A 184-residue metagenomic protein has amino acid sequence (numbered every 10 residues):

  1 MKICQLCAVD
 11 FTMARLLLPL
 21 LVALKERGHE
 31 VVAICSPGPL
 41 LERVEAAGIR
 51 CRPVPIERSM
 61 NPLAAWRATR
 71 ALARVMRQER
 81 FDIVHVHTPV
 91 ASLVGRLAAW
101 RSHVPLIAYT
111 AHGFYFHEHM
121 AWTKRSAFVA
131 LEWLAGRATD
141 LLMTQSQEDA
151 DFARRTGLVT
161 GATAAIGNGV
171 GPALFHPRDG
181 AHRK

Functional and structural regions predicted by a protein language model:
M1-S36, I49: N-terminal subdomain of nucleotide-sugar transferases
K2-C4, I83, A99-Y115, E132 (+2 more regions): Active-site proximal beta-strand in glycosyltransferases
V9, L16, S36, H87 (+2 more regions): Replace "coordinates the UDP/GDP/TDP-sugar" with "coordinates nucleotide-activated sugar donors
A14-L18, L63-R70, P105-L106, F116-A138: Nucleotide-sugar donor phosphate/pyrophosphate-binding loop at the beta->alpha transition of glycosyltransferases
E26-A64, V75, G161-G167: Conserved nucleotide-sugar phosphate-binding/catalytic loop shared by glycosyltransferases and other
P39, A138-A165, V170-F175: A short, active-site helix/loop in glycosyltransferases that binds the activated sugar's phosphate group
A71, H176-K184: A short helix/loop element that forms part of the nucleotide-sugar donor recognition site in Leloir-type
V86-S92, A111: Short His-centered aromatic/hydrophobic patch
